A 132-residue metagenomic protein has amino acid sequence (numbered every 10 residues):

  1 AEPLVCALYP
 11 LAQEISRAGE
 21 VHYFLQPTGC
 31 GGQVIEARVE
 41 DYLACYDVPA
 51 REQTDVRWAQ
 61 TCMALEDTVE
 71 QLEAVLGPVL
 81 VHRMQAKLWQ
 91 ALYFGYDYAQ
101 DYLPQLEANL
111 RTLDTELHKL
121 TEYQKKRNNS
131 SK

Functional and structural regions predicted by a protein language model:
A1-K132: Short loop/turn segments that flank or connect secondary-structure elements
